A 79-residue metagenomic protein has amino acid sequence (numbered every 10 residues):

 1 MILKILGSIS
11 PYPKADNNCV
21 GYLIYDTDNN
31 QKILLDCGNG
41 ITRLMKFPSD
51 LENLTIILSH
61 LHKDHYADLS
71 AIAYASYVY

Functional and structural regions predicted by a protein language model:
M1-S49: Conserved beta-strand hairpin/beta-sheet module of binuclear metal-dependent hydrolase folds, prominently
N39-Y79: Active-site metal-binding motif and surrounding structural segment of the metallo-beta-lactamase
